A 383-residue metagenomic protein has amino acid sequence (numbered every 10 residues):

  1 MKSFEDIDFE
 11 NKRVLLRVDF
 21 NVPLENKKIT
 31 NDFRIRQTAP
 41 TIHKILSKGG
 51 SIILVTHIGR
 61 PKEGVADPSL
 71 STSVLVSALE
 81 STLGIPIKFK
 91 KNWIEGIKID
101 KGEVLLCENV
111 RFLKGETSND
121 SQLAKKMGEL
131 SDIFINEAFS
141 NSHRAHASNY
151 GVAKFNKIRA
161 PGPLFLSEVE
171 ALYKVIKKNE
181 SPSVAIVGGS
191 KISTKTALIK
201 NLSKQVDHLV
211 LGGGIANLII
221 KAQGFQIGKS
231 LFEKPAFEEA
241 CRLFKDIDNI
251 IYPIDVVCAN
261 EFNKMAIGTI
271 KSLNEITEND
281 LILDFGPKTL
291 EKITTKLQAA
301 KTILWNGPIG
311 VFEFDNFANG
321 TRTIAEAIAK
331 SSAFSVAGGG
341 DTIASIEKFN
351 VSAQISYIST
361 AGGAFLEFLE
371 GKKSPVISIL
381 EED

Functional and structural regions predicted by a protein language model:
M1-D383: Active-site loop-to-helix "anion-binding N-cap" substructures in soluble metabolic enzymes
